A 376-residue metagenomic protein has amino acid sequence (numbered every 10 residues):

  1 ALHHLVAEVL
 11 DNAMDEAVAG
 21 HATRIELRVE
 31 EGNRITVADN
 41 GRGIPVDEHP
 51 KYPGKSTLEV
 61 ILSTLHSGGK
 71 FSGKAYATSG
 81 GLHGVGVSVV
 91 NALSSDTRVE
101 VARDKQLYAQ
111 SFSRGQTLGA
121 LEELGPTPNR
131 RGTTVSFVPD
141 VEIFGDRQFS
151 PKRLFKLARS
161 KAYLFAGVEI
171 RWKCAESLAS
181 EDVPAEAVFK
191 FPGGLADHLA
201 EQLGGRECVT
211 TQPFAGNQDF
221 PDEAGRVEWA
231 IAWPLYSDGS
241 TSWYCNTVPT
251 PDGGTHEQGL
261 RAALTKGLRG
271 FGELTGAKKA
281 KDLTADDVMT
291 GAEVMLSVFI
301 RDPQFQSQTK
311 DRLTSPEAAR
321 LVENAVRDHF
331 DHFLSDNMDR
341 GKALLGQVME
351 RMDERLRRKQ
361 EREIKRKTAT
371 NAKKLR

Functional and structural regions predicted by a protein language model:
A1-A7: Conserved short strand/loop->alpha-helix "switch" segment adjacent to the catalytic nucleotide/phosphoryl-transfer site
L2, P53-G54: Generic, well-ordered alpha-helical segments
A7, D15-A17, A22-R34, A38-N40 (+8 more regions): GHKL-family ATPase ATP-binding module
G43-H49: A short glycine-centered beta->alpha linker in the GHKL/HATPase_c
H49-P50, S113: Residue-level structural signal for beta-strand termini and adjacent loop
